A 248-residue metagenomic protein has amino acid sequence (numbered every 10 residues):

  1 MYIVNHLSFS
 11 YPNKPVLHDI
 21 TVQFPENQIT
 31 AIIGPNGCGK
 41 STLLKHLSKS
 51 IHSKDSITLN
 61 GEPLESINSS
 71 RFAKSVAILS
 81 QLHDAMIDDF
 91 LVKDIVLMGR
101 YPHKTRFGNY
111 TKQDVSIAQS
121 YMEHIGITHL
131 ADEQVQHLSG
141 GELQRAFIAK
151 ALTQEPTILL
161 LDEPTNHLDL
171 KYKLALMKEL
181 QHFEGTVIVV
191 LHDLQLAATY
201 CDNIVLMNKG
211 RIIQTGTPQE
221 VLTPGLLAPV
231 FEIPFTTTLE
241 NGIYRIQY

Functional and structural regions predicted by a protein language model:
I33-P35: The feature captures the beta-strand-to-loop junction immediately N-terminal to the Walker
S48: Helix-to-loop junction immediately C-terminal to a conserved catalytic motif
D55-E65, F72: Conserved ABC transporter NBD signature motif
G108-N109, Q134-L138, E142: Conserved ABC ATPase signature
L159-E163: Catalytic Walker B motif of ABC-type/P-loop ATPase nucleotide-binding domains
P224, P229-Y248: ABC ATPase nucleotide-binding domains
